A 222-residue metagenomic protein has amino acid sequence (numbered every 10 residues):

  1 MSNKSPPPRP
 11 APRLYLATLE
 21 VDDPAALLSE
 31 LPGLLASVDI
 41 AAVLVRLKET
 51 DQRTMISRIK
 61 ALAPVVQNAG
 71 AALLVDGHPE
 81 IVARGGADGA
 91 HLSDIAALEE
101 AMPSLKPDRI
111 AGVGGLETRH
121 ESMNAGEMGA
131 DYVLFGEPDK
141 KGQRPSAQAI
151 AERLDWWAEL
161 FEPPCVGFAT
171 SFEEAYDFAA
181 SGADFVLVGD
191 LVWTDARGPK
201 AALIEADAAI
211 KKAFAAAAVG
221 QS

Functional and structural regions predicted by a protein language model:
M1-H91, K106-D131, W156, E162-C165 (+2 more regions): Conserved N-terminal beta1-alpha1 strand-loop-helix module at the mouth
D94-A101, Y132-P145, S181-A209: Glycine-rich phosphate-binding active-site loops on the catalytic face of alpha/beta enzymes
A101-M102, W157: Broad structural signal for hydrophobic residues in well-ordered alpha-helices, predominantly aliphatic
M128-V188: A generic hydrophobic-segment detector
